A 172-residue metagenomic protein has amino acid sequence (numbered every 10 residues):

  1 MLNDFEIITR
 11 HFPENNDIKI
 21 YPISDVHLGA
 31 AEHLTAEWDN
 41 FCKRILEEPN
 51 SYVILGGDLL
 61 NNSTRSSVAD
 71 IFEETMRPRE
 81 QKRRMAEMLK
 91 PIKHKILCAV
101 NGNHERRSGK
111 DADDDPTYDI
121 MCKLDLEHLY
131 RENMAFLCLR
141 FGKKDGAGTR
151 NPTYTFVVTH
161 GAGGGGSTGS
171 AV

Functional and structural regions predicted by a protein language model:
M1-L2: N-terminal soluble segments of membrane proteins
E6-E132: Core catalytic region of metal-dependent phosphoesterases/phosphodiesterases, especially metallo-beta-lactamase-like
D111-V172: Acidic, His/Gly-enriched loop-helix segments that form or flank divalent-metal centers in metallo-dependent hydrolases
